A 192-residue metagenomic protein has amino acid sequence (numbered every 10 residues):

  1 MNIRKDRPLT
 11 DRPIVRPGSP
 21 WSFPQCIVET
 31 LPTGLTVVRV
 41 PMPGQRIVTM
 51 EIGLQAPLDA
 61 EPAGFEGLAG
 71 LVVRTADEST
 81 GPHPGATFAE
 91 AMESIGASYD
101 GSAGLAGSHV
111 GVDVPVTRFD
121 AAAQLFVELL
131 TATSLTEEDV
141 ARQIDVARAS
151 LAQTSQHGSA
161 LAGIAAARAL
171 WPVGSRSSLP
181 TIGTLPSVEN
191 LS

Functional and structural regions predicted by a protein language model:
M1-R39: Proteolytic maturation boundary segments
N2-T10, T154-S192: Scaffold signal of the M16-like zinc-metallopeptidase fold and its non-catalytic homologs
Q25, T33-L35, R46-M50, A106-S108: Envelope-exposed proteins and targeting segments
M42-G44: Short polar/acidic secondary-structure junctions
T49-V116, E137, Q156, L179: M16/MPP (pitrilysin/insulinase) zinc-metallopeptidase core fold and M16-derived inactive scaffolds
E78-H83, V112-A149: M16/insulysin-pitrilysin zinc metalloprotease superfamily fold
